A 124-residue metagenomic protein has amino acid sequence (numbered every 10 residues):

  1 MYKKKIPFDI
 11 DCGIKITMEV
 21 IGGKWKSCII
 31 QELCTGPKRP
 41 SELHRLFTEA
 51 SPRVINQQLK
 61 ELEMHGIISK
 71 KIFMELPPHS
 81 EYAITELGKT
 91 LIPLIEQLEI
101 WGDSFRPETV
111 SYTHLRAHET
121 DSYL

Functional and structural regions predicted by a protein language model:
F8-V54, E75-E81: N-terminal helix-turn-helix DNA-binding core of bacterial DNA-binding proteins
Q58: Residues within the DNA-recognition helix of helix-turn-helix
E61-L62: Basic amphipathic alpha-helical segments that dock to polyanions
M74-E96: Basic, amphipathic "hinge/linker" alpha-helix immediately C-terminal to the N-terminal HTH DNA-binding motif
T90-E108: Short, solvent-exposed amphipathic helices
T113-T120: Conserved small/polar residues in nucleotide/adenosyl-binding loops
